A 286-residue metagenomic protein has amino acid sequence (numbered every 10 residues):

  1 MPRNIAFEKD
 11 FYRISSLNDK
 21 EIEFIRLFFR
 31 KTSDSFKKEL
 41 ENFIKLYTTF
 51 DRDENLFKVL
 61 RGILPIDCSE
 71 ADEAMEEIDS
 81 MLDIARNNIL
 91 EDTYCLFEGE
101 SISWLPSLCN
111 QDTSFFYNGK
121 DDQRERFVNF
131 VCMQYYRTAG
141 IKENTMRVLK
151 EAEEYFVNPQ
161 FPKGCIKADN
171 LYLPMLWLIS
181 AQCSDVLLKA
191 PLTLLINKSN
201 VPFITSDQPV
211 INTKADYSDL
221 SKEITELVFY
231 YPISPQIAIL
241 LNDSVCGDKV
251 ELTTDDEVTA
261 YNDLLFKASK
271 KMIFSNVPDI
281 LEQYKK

Functional and structural regions predicted by a protein language model:
P2-K286: Alpha-helical structural context detector biased toward long hydrophobic helices
